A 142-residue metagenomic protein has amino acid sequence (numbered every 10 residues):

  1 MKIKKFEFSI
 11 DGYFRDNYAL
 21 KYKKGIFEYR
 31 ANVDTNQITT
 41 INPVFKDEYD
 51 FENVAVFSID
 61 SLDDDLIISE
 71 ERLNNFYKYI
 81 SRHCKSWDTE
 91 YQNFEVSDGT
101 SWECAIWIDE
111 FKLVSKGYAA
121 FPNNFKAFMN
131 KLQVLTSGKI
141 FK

Functional and structural regions predicted by a protein language model:
M1-N17, S58-K142: Short, well-ordered, aromatic-rich surface patches in folded extracellular/luminal domains
Y18-V44: Short, flexible N-terminal segments of the mature chain
L20, E28, D50, A55 (+1 more regions): Structured catalytic/translocation cores of nucleotide/phosphate-coupled proteins
Q37-T39, E48-Y49, F121-F125: A short local loop/turn or secondary-structure capping micro-motif enriched for an aromatic residue
T40-D63: Acidic/histidine-rich, surface-exposed loop or edge segments in extracytoplasmic proteins
